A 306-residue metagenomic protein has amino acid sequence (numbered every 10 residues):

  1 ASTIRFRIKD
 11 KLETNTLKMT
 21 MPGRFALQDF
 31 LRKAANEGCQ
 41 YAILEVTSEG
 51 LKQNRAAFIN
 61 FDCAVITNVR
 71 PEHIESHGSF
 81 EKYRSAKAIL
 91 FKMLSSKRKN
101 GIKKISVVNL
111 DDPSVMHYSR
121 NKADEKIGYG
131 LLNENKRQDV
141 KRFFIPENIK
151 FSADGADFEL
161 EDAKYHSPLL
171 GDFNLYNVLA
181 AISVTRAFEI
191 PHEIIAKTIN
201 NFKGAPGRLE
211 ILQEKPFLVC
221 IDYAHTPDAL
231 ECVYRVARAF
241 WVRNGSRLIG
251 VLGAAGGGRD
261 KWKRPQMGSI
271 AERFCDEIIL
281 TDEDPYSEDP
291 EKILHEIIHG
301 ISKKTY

Functional and structural regions predicted by a protein language model:
A1-I8: Short beta-strand-centered segment that lines the nucleotide-binding/catalytic pocket of NTP-utilizing
E13-R24, E72-S79: Flexible beta-alpha connector loops of hexameric P-loop NTPases
E37-Q40, F61-V219, I298-Y306: Acidic, Mg2+-coordinating active-site environments of NTP-dependent enzymes
C39-E49, V219-H225: Switch II (G3) loop of P-loop NTPases
E49-A57: Conserved helix/coil segment N-terminal to the catalytic DExD/H
A57-V69, G245-V251: Inter-motif core of Ras-like GTPase G domains
Q138-D139, A180-G207, I211-Y306: ATP-dependent carboxylate-amine ligase
